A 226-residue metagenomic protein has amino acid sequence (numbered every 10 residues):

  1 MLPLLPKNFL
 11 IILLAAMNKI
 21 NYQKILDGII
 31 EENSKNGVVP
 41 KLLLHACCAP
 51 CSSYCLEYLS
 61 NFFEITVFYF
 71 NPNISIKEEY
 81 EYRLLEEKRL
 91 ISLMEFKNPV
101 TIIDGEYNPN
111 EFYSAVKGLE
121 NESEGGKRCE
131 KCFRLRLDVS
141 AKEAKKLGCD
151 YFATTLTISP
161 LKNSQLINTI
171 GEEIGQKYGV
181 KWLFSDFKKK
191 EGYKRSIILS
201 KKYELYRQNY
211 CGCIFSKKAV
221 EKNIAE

Functional and structural regions predicted by a protein language model:
L5-P6: N-terminal leader/targeting signatures
F9-E226: Nucleotide-activated chemistry modules centered on ATP-dependent adenylation/adenylyltransferase
